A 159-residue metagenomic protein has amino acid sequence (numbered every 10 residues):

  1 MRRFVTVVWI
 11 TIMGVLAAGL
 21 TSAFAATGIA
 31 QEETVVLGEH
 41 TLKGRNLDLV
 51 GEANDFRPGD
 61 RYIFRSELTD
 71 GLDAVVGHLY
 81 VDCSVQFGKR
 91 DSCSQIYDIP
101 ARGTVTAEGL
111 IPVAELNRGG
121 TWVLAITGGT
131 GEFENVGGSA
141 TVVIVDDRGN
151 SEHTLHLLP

Functional and structural regions predicted by a protein language model:
F4-W9, G14, A18-P159: Targeting-peptide/extracellular-domain and disordered-appendage signature
